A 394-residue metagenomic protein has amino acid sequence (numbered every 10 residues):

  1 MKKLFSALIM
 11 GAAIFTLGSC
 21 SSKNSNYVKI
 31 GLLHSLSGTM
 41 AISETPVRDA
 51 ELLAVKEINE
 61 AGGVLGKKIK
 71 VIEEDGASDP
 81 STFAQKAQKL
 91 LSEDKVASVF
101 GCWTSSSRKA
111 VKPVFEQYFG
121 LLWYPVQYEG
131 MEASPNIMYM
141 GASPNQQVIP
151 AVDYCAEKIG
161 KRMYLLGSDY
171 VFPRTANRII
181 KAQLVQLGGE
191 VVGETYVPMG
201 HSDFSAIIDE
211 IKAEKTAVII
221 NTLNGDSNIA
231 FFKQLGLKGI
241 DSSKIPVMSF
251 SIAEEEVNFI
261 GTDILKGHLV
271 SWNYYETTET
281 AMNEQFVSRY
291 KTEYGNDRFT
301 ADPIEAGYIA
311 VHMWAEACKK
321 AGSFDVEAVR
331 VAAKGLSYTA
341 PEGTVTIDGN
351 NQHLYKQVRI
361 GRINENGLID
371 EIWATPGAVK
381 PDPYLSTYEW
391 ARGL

Functional and structural regions predicted by a protein language model:
L4-F5, G11, L17-L394: Extracytosolic ligand-binding ectodomains
